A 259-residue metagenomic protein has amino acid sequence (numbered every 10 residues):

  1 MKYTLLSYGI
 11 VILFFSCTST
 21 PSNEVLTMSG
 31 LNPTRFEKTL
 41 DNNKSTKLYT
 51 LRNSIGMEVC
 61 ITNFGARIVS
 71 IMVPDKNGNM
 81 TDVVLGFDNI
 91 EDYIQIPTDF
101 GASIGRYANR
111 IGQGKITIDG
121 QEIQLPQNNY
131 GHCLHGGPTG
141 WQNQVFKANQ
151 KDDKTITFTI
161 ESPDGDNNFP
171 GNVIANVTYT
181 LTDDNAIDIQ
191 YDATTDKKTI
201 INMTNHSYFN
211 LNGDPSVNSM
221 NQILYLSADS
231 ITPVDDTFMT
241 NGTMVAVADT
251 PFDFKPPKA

Functional and structural regions predicted by a protein language model:
M1-L5: Positively charged n-region of N-terminal signal peptides that target proteins for export
F14-S16: C-terminal motif of bacterial Sec signal peptides marking the signal peptidase cleavage site
T18-M57, N63-A259: An exposed, glycine/acidic-rich loop-and-rim segment of catalytic or binding clefts
